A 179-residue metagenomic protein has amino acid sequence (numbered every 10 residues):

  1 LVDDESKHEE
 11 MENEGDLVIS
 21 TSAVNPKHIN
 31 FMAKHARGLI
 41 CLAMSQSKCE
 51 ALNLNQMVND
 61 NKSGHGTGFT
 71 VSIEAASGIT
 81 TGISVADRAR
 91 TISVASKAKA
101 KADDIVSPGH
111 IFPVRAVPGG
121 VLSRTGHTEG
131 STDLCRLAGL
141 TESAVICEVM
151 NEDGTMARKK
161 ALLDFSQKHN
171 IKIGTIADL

Functional and structural regions predicted by a protein language model:
V2-L179: Catalytic domains of riboflavin
